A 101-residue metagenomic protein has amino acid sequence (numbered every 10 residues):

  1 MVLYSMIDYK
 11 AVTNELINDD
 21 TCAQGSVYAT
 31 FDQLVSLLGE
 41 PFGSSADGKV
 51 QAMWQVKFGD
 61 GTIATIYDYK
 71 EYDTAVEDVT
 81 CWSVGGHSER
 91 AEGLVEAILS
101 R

Functional and structural regions predicted by a protein language model:
V2-R101: Residues within mature, well-folded domains
